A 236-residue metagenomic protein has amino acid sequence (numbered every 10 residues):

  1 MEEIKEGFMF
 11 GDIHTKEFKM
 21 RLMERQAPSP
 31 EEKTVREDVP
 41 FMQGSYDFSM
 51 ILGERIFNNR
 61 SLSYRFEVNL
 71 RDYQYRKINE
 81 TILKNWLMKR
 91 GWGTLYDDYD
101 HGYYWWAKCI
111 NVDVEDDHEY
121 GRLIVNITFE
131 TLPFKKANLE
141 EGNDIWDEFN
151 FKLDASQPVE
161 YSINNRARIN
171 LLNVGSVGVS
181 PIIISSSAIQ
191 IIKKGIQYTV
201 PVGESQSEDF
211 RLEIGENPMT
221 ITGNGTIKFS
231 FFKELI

Functional and structural regions predicted by a protein language model:
M1-F41: Polar/acidic, low-complexity leader/linker segments enriched in S/T/G and N/D
I4-I13, E130-L132, I145, R211-I214: Mixed-charge, glycine-accented linear interaction segment located at domain edges/termini
F8, E24, L83-Y96, I184 (+1 more regions): Solvent-exposed beta-hairpin/edge-strand motifs
Q26-S63: Short, solvent-exposed beta-alpha or beta-beta edge segments that form flexible loop/patches at the rim of ligand
P28, W92-K135: Short beta-strand and beta-hairpin "edge-sheet" elements
S49-D72, G121-K135, N217: Oligomerization/assembly interface segments of phage tail-like spikes and tubes
I56-F57, L62-R90, Y103: Compositionally biased, low-complexity regions
N138-I236: Intrinsically disordered, low-complexity segments enriched in serine, threonine, and glycine
